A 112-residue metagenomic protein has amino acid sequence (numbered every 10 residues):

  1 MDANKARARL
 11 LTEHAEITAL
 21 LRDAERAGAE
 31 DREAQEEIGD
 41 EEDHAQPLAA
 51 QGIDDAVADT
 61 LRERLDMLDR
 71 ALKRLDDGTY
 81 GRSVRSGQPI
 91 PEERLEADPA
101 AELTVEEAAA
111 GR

Functional and structural regions predicted by a protein language model:
M1-D77, A97, R112: Interaction interfaces in information-processing and related assembly proteins
E16, I90, E102-L103: Short alpha-helical
D43, R85, P91: Acidic interhelical loop/turn segments
S83-S86, T104: Short cysteine-rich clusters marking metal-coordination/redox-active sites
I90-P91, R112: Short functional micro-motifs and their immediate structural scaffolds
E92-E96: Short, non-ligating residues that shape and space the ligands of small metal-coordination modules and catalytic
D98-A110: Cysteine-rich micro-motifs
